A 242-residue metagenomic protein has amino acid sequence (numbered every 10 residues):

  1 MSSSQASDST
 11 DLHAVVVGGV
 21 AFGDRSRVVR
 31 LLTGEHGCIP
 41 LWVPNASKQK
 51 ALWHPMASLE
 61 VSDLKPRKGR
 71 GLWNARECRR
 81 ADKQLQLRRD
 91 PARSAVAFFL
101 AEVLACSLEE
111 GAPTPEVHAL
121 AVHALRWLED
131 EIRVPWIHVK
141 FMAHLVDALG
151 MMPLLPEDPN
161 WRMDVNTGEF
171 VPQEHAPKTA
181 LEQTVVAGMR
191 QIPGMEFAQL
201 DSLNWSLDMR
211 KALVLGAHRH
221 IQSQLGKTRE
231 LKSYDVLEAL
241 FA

Functional and structural regions predicted by a protein language model:
M1-A242: Non-catalytic alpha-helical scaffolds and adjoining flexible linkers that form interface surfaces for assembly
